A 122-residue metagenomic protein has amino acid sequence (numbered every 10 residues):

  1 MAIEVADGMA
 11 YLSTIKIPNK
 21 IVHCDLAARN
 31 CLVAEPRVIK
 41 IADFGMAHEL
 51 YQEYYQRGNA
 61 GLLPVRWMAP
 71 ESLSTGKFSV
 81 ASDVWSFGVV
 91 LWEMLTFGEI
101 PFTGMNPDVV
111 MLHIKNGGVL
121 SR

Functional and structural regions predicted by a protein language model:
S13-R29, V33: Catalytic-loop of the protein kinase fold
A34-L62: Activation segment/activation loop of eukaryotic-type protein kinase catalytic domains
E71-L73, M94: End-of-activation segment of Hanks-type protein kinase domains
T75-V80: Activation segment
D83: Conserved catalytic-loop aspartate of Hanks-type protein kinases
E99-R122: C-terminal lobe of the eukaryotic/viral protein kinase catalytic domain
